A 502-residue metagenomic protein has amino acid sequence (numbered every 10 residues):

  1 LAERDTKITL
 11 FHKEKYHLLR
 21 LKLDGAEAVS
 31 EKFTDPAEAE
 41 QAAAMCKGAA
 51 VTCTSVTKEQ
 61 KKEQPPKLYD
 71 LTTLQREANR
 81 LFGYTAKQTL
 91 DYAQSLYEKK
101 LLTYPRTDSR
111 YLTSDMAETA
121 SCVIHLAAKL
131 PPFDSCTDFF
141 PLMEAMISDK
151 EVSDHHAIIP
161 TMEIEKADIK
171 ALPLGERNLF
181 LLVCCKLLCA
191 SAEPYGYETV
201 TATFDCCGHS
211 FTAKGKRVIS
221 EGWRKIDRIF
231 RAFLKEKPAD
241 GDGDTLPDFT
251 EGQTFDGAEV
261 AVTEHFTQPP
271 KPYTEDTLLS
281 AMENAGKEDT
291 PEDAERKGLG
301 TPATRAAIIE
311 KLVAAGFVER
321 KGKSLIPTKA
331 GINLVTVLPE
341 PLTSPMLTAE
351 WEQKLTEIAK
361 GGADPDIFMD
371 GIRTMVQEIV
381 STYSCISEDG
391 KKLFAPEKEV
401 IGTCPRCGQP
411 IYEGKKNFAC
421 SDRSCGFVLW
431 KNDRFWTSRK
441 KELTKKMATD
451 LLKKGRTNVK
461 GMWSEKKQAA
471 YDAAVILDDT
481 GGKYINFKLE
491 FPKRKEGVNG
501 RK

Functional and structural regions predicted by a protein language model:
L1-S95, K99-L101, T250: Conserved phosphate-chemistry cores used by DNA topoisomerases
T6-F11, Y16-L18, A86-K87, D108-K502: Basic, low-complexity terminal or inter-domain segments flanking catalytic cores
L102-D108: Short amphipathic alpha-helical interface patches used for protein-protein assembly/oligomerization
